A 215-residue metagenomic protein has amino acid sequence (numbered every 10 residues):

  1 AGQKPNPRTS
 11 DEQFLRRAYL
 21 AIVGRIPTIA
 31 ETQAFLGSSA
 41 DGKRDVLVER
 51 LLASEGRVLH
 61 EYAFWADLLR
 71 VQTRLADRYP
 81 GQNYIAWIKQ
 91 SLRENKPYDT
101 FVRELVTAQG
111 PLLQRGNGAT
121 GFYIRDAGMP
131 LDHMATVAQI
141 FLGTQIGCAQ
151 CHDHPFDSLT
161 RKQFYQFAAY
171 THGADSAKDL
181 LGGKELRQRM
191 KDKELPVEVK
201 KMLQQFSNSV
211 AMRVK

Functional and structural regions predicted by a protein language model:
A1-N208, M212-K215: Short, structured secondary-structure elements that scaffold catalytic or ligand/cofactor-binding regions
